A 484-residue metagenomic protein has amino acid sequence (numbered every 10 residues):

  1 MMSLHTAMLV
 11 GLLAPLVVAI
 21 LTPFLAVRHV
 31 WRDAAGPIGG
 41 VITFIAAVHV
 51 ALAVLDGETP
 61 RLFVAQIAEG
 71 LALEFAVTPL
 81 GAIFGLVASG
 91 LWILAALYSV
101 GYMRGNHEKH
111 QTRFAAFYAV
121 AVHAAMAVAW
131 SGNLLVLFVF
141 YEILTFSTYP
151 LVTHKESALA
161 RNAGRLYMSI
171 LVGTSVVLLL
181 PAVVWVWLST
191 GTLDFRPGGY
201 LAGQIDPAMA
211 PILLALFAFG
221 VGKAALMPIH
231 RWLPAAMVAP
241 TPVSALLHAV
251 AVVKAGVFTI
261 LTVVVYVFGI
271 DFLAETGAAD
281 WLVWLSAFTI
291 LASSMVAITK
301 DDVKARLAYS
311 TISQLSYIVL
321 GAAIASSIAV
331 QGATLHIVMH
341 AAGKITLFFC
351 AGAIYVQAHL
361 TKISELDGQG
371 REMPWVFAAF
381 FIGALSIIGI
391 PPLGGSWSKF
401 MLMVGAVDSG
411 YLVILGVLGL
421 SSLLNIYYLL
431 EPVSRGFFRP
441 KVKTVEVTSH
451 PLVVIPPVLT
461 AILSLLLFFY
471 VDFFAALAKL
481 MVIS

Functional and structural regions predicted by a protein language model:
M1-L9, I20-A116, G191-Y200, T262 (+1 more regions): Transmembrane helix-loop-helix hairpins at membrane boundaries of multipass inner-membrane proteins
G11-L12, A19-I20, D33, L178 (+4 more regions): Hydrophobic alpha-helical transmembrane segments of integral membrane proteins, especially lipid-exposed positions
L12, M339-A342, G419, T460 (+1 more regions): Small-residue-rich transmembrane alpha-helices that serve as helix-helix interface/gating elements in multipass
V30-G40, N162-V172, M373-F377, P451-V458: Alpha-helical transmembrane segments and their helix-start/interface "positive-inside/aromatic belt" motifs in integral
I38-A51, G173-A182, G383, L459-F469: Hydrophobic alpha-helical membrane-insertion segments
L55-E58, L62-G85, L134-L137, Y141-V152 (+3 more regions): Membrane-interface helix-loop-helix modules in multi-pass inner-membrane proteins
L94-T112, Y118-L137, S147-R435: Hydrophobic transmembrane alpha-helices and their helix-loop junctions in integral membrane proteins
R371-V376, I426, L430-S484: Cytoplasmic/organellar membrane-interface segments at the starts of transmembrane helices in multi-pass inner-membrane
